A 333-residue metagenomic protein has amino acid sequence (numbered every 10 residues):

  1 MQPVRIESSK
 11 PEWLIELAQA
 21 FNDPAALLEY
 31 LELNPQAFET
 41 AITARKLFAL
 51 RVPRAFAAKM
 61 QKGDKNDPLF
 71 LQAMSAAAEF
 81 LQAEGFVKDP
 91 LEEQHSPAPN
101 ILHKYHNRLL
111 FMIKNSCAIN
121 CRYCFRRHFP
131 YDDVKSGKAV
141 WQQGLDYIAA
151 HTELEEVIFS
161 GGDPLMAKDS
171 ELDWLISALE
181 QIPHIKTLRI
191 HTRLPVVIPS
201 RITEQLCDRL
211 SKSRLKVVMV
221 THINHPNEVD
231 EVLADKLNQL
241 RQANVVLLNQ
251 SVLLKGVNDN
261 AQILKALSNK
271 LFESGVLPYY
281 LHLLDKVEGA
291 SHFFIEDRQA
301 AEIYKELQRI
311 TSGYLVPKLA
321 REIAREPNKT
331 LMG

Functional and structural regions predicted by a protein language model:
M1-H103: Flexible, acidic/Gly-rich N-terminal and inter-domain linker regions that tether and position cofactor-handling modules
A49, P97-R126: N-terminal pre-triad scaffold of radical SAM enzymes
F56, C121, Y279: Conserved, mostly hydrophobic/aromatic
C124-S136: Iron-sulfur (Fe-S) cluster-binding segments and ferredoxin-like electron-carrier domains, especially [2Fe-2S]
K135-Q143: Short cysteine/histidine-rich metal-coordination sites, predominantly Zn2+-binding motifs
Q142-E156, L165-T311: Conserved AdoMet/S-adenosylmethionine-binding subsite of the radical SAM
I158-S160: Eukaryotic intrinsically disordered, low-complexity regions
E302-G333: C-terminal accessory regions of radical SAM enzymes
